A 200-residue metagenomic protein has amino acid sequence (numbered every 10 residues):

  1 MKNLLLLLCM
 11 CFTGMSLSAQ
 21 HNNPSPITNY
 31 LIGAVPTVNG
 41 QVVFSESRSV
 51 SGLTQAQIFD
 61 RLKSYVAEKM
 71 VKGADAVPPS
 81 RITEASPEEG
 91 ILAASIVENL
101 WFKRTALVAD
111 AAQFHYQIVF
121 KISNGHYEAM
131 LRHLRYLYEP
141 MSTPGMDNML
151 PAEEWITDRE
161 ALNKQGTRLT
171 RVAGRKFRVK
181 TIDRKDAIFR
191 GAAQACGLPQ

Functional and structural regions predicted by a protein language model:
M1-N22: Bacterial Sec-dependent N-terminal signal peptides
Q20-Q200: Ser/Thr-rich, low-complexity intrinsically disordered terminal regions
